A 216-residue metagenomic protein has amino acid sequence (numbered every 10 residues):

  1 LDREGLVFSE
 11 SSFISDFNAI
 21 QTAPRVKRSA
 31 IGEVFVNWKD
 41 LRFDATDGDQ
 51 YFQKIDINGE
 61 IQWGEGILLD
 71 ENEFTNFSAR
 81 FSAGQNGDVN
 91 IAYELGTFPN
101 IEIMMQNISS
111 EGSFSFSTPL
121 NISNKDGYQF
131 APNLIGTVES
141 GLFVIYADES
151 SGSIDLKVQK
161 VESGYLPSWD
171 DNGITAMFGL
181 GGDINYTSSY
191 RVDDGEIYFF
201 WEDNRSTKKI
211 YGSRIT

Functional and structural regions predicted by a protein language model:
L1-T216: Extracellular, repeat-based ectodomains that mediate carbohydrate processing or recognition
